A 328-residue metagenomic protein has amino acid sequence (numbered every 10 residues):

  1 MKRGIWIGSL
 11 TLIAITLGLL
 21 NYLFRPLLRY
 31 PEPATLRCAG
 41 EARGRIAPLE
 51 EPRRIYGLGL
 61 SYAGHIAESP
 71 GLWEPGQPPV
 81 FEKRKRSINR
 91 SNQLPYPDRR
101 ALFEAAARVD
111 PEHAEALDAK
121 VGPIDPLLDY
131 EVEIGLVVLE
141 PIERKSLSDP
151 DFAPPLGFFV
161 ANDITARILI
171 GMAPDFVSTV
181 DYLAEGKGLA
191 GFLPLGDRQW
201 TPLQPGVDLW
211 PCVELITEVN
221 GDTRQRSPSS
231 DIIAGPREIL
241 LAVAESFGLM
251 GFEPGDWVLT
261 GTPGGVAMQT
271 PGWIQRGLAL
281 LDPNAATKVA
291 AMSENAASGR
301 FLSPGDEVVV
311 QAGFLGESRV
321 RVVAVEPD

Functional and structural regions predicted by a protein language model:
M1-T16: N-terminal Sec-pathway targeting helices
Y22-R226, A234-E238, E253, V323: Active-site microenvironments in enzyme catalytic cores
P52, S246-G248, S298: Short, conserved secondary-structure segments in the cores of folded domains
P97-E104, A190, S230-D231, G264-D328: Charged, cofactor-coupling segments
E214-I232, F247, W257-L259, G265-A279: Short beta-strand/loop turn elements enriched in aromatics
I239, V243-S246, M250: Phosphate/ATP-binding catalytic cores across multiple sugar-kinase/actin-like superfamilies, primarily ASKHA
G251-F252, L302: Short, well-ordered loop/turn sites that connect or cap secondary structure elements
